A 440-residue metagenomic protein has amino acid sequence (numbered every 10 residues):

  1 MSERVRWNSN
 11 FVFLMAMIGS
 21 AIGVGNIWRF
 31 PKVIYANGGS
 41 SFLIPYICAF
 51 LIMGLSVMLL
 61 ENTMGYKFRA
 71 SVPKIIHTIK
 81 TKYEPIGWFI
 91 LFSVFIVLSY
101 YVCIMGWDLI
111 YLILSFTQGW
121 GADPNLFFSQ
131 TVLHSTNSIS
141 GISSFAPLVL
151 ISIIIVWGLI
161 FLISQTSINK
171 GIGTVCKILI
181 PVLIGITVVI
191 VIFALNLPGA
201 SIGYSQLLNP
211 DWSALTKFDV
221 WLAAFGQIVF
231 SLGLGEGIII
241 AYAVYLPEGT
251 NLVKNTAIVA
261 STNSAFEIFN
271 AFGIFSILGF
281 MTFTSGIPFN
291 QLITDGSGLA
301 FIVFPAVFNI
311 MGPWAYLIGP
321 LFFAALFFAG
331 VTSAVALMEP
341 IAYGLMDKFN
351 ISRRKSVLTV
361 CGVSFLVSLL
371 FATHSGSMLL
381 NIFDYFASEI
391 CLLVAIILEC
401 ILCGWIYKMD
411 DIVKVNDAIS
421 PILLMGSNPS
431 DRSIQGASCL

Functional and structural regions predicted by a protein language model:
M1-W28, V57-N62, Y66-T78, P85 (+1 more regions): Membrane-interface "cap" regions at the ends of multi-pass membrane proteins
S2-F11, G173, K177-V331, V335 (+3 more regions): Membrane-embedded translocation segments of transport machinery
S2-V5, V33-N37, K67-F89, I104-N169 (+4 more regions): Inter-helical loop and helix-membrane interface segments of multi-pass membrane transporters/permeases
V5, I34-L60, I86, L148 (+1 more regions): Extracellular loop-to-transmembrane helix junctions
N8, M15-G25, V97, V102 (+9 more regions): Hydrophobic, membrane-embedded alpha-helices of multi-pass small-molecule transporters
A49-L55, I90-I113, V182-V191, T262-L278 (+3 more regions): Hydrophobic alpha-helical membrane-insertion segments
V57, Y101-L126, I184-L208, L278-F280 (+3 more regions): Hydrophobic alpha-helical segments and their helix-loop junctions in multi-pass secondary transporters
F349-C361, F386-L440: C-terminal membrane-solvent junction of multi-pass transporters and transport-like membrane proteins
